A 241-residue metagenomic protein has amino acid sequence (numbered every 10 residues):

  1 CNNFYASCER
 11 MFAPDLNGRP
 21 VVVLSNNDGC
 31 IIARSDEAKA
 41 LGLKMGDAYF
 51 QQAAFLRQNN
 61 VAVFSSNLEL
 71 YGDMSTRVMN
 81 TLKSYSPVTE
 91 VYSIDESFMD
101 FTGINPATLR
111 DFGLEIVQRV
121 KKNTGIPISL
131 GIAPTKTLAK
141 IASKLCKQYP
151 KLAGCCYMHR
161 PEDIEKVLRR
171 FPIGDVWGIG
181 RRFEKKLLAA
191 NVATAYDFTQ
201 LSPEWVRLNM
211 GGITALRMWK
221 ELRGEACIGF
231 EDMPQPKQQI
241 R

Functional and structural regions predicted by a protein language model:
C1-I94, F98: Residues that scaffold, gate, or flank divalent-cation-dependent active/transport sites
C8-R10, A33-D36, L138-C146, G211 (+1 more regions): Short acidic, glycine/serine/threonine-rich loops at helix termini
R77, T81-Y85, E115-T124, K186 (+1 more regions): Generic non-transmembrane alpha-helical segments
Y92-E96, A133-K136, Q235: Short Gly/Ser/Thr- and Asp/Glu-enriched loop/turn motifs at secondary-structure junctions
M99-V117, N191: Catalytic palm subdomain of template-directed nucleic-acid polymerases, centered on the conserved carboxylate motif
L109-G174: Long, highly charged, low-complexity intrinsically disordered interaction regions that mediate electrostatic DNA/RNA
D175, F183-R241: DNA-contacting surface of Y-family translesion DNA polymerases
